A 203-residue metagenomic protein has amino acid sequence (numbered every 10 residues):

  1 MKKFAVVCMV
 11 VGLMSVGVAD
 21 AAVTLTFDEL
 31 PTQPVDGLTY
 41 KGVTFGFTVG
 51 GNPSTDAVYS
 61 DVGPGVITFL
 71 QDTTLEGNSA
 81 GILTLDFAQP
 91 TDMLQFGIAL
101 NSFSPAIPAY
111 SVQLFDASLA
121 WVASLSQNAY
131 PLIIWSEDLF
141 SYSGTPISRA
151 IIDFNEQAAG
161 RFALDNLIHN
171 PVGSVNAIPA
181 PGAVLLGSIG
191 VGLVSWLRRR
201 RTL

Functional and structural regions predicted by a protein language model:
C8-S15: Bacterial N-terminal signal peptides
V16-A21: Sec/Tat signal peptide C-region and signal peptidase I cleavage site
A22-I82, A88, I133-D138, P146: N-terminal targeting leaders for non-cytosolic proteins
L25, P31, L119-V175: Terminal, low-complexity interaction segments
A88-Q95: Extended extracellular/luminal ectodomain segments enriched in beta-structured repeat modules
L100-P108: Extended, low-complexity, turn-rich repeat/linker tracts enriched in Gly/Pro/Ser/Thr and Asp/Glu that occur
P179-L197: A short, hydrophobic C-terminal helix/tail in secreted or cell-surface proteins
R200-L203: Short, charged juxtamembrane terminal tails flanking transmembrane helices
